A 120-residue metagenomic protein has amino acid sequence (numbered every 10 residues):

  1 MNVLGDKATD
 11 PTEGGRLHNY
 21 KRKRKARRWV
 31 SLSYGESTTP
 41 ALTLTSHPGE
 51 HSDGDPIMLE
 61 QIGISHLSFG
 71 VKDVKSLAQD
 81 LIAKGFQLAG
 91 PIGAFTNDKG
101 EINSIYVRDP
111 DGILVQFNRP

Functional and structural regions predicted by a protein language model:
M1-T39, Y106: Core segments of cupin and vicinal oxygen chelate
K25-A26, G63, E101: Exposed loop/turn and edge beta-strand positions of beta-sandwich/beta-sheet ligand-binding modules
G35-A41, G49-H51, V74: Short, charged/polar surface micro-motifs in flexible loops or helix N-caps
T39-L44, I64, V115: Short, structured motif recognition centered on aromatic/hydrophobic residues
S46-E50, P120: Acetyl-CoA-dependent GNAT
D53-P56: Short beta-strand/turn micro-motifs at beta-sheet edges
E60-H66: Eukaryotic phosphotyrosine signaling hubs
F69, K75-P120: Vicinal oxygen chelate
